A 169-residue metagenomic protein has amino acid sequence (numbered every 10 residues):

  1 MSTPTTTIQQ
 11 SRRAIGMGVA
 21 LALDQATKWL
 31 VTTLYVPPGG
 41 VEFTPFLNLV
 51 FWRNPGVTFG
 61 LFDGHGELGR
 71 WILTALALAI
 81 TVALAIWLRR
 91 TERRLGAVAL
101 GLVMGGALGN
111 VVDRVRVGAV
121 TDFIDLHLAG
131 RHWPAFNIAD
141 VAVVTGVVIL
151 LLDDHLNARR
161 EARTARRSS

Functional and structural regions predicted by a protein language model:
M1-S169: Alpha-helical transmembrane bundles and membrane-interface segments of multipass inner-membrane proteins
